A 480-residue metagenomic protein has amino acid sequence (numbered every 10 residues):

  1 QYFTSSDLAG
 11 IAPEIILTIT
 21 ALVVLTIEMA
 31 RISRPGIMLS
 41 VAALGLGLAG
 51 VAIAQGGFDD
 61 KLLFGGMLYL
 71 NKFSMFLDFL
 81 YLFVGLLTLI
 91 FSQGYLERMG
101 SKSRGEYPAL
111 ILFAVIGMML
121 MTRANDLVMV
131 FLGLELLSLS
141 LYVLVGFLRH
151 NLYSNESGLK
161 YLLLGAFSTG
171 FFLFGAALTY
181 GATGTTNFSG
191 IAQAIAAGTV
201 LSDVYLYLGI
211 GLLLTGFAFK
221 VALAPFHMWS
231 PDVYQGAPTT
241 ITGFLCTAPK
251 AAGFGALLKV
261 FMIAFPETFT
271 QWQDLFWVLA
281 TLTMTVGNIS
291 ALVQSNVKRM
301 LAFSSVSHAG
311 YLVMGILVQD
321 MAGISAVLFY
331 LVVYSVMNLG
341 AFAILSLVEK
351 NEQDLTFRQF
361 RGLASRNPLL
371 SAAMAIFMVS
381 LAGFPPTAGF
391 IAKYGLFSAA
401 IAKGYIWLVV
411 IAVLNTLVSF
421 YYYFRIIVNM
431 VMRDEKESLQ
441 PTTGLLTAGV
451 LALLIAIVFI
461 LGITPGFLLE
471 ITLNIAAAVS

Functional and structural regions predicted by a protein language model:
Q1-S480: Alpha-helical transmembrane segments of multi-pass membrane proteins predominantly involved in bioenergetics
